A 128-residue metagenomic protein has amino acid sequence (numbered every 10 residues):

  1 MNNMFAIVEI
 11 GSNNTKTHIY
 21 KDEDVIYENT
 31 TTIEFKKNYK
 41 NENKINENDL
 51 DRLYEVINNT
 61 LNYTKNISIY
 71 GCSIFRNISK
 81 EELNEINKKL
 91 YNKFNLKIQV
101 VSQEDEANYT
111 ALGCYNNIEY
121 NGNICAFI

Functional and structural regions predicted by a protein language model:
N2-I26, C114-I128: Gly/Thr-rich phosphate-binding beta-strand-loop-beta motif of the actin/hexokinase/Hsp70
M4, N66-I67, K97, I124: Residues at the starts of beta-strands that form the adenosine-phosphate
S12-E47: Short glycine-rich, Thr/Ser-proximal phosphate-binding strand/loop in the N-terminal lobe of ATP-dependent enzymes
D49-L61: Short, well-ordered amphipathic alpha-helical segments that serve as non-catalytic structural scaffolds within diverse
N62-N87: Short beta-strand-loop/turn "lid" adjacent to the catalytic site in phosphate-handling enzymes
I69, Q99-Q103, I128: General beta-strand structural signal in soluble alpha/beta enzymes
K88-L96: Acidic donor-binding segment of Leloir-type glycosyltransferases
N95-Y109: A short, structured active-site edge motif that brings together acidic residues
